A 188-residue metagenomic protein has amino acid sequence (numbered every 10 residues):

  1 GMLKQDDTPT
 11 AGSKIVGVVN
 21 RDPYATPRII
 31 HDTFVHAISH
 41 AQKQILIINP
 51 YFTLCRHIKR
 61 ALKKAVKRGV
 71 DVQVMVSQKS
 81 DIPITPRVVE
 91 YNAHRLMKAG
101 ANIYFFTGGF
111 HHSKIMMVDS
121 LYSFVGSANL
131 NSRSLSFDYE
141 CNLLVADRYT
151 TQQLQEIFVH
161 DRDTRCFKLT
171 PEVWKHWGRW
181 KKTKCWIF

Functional and structural regions predicted by a protein language model:
G1-F188: Charged, low-complexity intrinsically disordered terminal segments
